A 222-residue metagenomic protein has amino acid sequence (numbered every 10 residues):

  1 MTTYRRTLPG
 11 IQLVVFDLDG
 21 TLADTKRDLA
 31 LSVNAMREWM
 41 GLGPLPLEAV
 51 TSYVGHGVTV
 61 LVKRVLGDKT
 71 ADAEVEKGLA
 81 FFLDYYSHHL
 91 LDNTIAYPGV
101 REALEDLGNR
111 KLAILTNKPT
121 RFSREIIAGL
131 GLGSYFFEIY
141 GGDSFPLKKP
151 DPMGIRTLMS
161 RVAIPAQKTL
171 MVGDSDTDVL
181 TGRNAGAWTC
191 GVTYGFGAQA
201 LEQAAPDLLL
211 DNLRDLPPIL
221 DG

Functional and structural regions predicted by a protein language model:
M1-Q12, A73, G108, R124-G222: Asp-based, Mg2+/Mn2+-dependent phosphohydrolase catalytic module
T2-S52: Active-site neighborhood of HAD-like aspartate-dependent phosphohydrolases
Y4-R5, G10, H88-I114, T120-R124 (+1 more regions): Short, acidic loop-to-helix structural element flanking the phosphoryl-transfer center in phosphate-processing enzymes
D28, G57-V60, E102, R121-F122 (+3 more regions): Short alpha-helical
A30, N34, L47, T51 (+5 more regions): An amphipathic alpha-helix signature
M36-R37, G57-A71, I126, L158-M159: Helix-loop "lid/cap" segments that line or gate small-molecule binding pockets
M40, K63-E102: Metal-dependent phosphoesterase signature
